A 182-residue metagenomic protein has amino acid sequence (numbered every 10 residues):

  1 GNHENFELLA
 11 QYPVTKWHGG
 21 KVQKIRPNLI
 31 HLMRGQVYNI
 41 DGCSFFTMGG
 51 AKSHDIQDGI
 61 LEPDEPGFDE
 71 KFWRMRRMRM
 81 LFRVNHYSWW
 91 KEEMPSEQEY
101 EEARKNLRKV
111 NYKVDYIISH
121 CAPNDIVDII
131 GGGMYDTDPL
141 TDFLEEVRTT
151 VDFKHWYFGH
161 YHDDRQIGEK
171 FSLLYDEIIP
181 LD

Functional and structural regions predicted by a protein language model:
G1-E4, I25-L32: Active-site rim/loop-helix segments in enzyme catalytic domains that contact anionic ligands
G1-T15: Active-site neighborhood of divalent metal-dependent phosphoester/pyrophosphate hydrolases
N2-E4, G35-Q36, G49-K52, H120-A122 (+2 more regions): Active-site metal-binding loops of divalent metal-dependent hydrolases
L8-Y12, R34, I56-G59: Short, conserved acidic/polar surface loops in the N-terminal third of protein domains
V14-P27, A122-D182: Conserved beta-sheet core of the metallophosphoesterase superfamily
G20-K21, P27, D41-Y135: Active-site-proximal loop/helix segment associated with metal-binding centers of metalloenzymes
Q23, M33-D41, Q166-G168: Short acidic-hydrophobic surface loop/beta-edge motif
H31-L32, F46-M48, Y116-S119, Y157-F158 (+1 more regions): A structural signal for short, well-ordered beta-strand segments and their strand-loop junctions that often border
